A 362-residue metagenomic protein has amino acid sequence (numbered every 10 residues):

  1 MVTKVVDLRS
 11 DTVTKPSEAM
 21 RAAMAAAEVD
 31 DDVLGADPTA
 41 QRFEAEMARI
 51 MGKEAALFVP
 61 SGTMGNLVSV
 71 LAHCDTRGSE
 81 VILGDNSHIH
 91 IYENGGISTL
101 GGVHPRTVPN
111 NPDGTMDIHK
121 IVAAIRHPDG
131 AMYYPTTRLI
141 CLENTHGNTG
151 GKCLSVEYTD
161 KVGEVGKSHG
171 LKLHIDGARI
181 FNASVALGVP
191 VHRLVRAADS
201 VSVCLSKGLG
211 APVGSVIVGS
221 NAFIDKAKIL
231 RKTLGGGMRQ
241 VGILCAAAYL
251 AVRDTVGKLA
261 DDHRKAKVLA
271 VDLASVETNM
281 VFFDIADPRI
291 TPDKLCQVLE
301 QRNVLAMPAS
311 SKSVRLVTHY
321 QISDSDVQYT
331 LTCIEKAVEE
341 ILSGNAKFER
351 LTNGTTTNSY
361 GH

Functional and structural regions predicted by a protein language model:
V2-I322, D326, T330-H362: Conserved PLP-enzyme active-site core in the AAT-like
